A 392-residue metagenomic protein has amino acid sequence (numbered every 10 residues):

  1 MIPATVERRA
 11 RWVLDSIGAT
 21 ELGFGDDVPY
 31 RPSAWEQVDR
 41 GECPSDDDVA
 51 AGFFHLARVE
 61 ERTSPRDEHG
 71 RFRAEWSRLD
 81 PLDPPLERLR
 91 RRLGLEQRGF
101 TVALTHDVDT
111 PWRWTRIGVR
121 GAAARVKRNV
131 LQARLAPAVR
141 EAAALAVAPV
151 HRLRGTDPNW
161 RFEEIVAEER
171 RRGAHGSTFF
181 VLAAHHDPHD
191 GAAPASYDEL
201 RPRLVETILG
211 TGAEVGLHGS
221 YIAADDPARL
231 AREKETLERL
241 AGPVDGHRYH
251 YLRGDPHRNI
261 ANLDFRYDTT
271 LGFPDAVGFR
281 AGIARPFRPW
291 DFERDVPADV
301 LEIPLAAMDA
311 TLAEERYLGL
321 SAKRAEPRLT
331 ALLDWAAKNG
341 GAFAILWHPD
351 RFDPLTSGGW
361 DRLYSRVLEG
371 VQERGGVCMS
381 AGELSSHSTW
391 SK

Functional and structural regions predicted by a protein language model:
M1-S196, R285, F292-K392: Terminal accessory/targeting
V6, Y221-P297, I345, P354-G358 (+1 more regions): Catalytic domains of cell-wall/extracellular-matrix polysaccharide-remodeling enzymes, centered on de-N-acetylation
W12-I17, E168, T207, T211 (+4 more regions): Alpha-helical structural signal in soluble globular domains
D107, H218, I260: Conserved hydrophobic/aromatic pocket- or pore-lining residues that grip, position, or stack substrates in active sites
T110-W114, R140, E163-D255, P349: Metal-dependent polysaccharide deacetylase catalytic core of the NodB/CE4 family, i.e., the active-site-bearing domain
